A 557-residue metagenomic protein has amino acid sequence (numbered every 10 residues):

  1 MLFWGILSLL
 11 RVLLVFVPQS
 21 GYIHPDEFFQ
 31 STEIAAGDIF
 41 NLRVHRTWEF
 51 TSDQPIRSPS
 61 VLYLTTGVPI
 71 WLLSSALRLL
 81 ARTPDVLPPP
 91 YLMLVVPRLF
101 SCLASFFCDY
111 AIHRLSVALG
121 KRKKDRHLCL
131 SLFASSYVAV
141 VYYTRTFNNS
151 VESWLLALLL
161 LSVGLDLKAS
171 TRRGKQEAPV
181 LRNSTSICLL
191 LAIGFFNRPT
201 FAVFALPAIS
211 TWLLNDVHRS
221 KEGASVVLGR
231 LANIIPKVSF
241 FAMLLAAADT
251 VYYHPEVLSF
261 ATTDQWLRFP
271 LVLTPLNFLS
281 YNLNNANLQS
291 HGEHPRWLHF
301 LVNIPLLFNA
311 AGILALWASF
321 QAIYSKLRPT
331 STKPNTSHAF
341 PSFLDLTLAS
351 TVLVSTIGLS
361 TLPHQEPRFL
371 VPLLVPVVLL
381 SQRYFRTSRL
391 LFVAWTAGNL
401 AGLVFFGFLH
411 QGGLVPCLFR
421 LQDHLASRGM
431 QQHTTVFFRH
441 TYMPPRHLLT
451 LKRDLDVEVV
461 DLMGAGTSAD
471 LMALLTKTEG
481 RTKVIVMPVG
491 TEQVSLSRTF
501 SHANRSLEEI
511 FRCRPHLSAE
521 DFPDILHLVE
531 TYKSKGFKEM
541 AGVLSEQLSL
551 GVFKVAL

Functional and structural regions predicted by a protein language model:
M1-S8, I323-K326, T332-P341, D345-L353 (+2 more regions): Signature aromatic-anchored transmembrane alpha helix within multi-pass, membrane-resident enzymes that catalyze glycan
V12-L14, C129-F133, Y137-Y143, S162-V163 (+2 more regions): Membrane-interface alpha helices of multi-pass inner-membrane proteins
V12-V17, F28-S60, L64-A81, V163 (+2 more regions): Extracytosolic helix-loop segments that constitute the early lumenal/periplasmic catalytic or substrate-binding loops
H24-D26, V141-E152, T200, E366-P367: Short acidic/glycine- and proline-prone juxtamembrane loop motifs at membrane-interface regions of multi-pass membrane
V95-K121: Transmembrane-helix motifs of polytopic, lipid-linked glycan transferases
N149, R386-L557: Catalytic lumenal/periplasmic loop and adjoining terminal transmembrane helix of membrane glycan-assembly enzymes
N149-V151, R296-W317, S342-A349, L353 (+1 more regions): Hydrophobic/aromatic-rich transmembrane helices and adjacent perimembrane loops
G194-W297, L301-I313, A349, T356-L362 (+1 more regions): Membrane-lumen/periplasm interface segments of specific transmembrane helices in polyprenyl phosphate-linked
